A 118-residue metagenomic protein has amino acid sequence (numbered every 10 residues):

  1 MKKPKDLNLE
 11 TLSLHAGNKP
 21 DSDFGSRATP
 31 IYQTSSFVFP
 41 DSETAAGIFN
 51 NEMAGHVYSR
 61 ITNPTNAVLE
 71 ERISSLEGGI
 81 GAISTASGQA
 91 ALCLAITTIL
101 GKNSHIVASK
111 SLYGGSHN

Functional and structural regions predicted by a protein language model:
M1-M53: N-terminal glycine-rich, Lys/His-bearing helix-loop that initiates the first secondary-structure elements of many
D6, I61-T65, A108, L112: Catalytic cores of large soluble enzymes that bind and process phosphate-bearing ligands
P30-I31, G81-I83, S104-H105: Structural motif
D41-A90, G115: Conserved N-terminal alpha-helix of the aminotransferase class I/II PLP-enzyme fold
S75-L76, L94-K102: Alpha-helix C-terminal capping segments
A82-A86, L94, V107-S109: Structural motif
T98-S116: Conserved PLP-anchoring active-site segment centered on the Schiff-base-forming lysine
